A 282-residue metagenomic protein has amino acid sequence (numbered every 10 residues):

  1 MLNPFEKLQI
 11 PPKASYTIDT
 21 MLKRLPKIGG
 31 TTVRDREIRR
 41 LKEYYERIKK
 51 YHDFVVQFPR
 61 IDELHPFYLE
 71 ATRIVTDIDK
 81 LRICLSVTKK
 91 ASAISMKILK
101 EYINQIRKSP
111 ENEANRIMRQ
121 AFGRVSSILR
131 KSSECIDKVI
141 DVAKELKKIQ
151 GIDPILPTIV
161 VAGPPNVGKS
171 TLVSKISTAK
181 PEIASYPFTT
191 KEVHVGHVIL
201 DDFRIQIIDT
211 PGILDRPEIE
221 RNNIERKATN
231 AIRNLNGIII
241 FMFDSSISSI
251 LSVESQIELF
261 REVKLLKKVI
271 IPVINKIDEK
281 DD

Functional and structural regions predicted by a protein language model:
M1-A91: N-terminal accessory targeting/assembly segments
L85-I140: Charged, amphipathic alpha-helical linker segments immediately N-terminal to NTP-binding catalytic cores
D141-D153: Pre-Walker A adenine-sensing motif
K144, D202-F203, I224-D282: Conserved C-terminal guanine-recognition region of P-loop GTPase G domains, centered on the G4
G151-P154, I176-Q206, P211-N230, V253: Switch I (effector-binding) loop of TRAFAC-class P-loop GTPase G-domains
I159-V161: Hydrophobic anchor at the beta1->P-loop junction of P-loop NTPases
P164-P165, K175: P-loop (Walker A) phosphate-binding loop of NTP-binding proteins
V167-K169: Conserved glycine(s) of the Walker
